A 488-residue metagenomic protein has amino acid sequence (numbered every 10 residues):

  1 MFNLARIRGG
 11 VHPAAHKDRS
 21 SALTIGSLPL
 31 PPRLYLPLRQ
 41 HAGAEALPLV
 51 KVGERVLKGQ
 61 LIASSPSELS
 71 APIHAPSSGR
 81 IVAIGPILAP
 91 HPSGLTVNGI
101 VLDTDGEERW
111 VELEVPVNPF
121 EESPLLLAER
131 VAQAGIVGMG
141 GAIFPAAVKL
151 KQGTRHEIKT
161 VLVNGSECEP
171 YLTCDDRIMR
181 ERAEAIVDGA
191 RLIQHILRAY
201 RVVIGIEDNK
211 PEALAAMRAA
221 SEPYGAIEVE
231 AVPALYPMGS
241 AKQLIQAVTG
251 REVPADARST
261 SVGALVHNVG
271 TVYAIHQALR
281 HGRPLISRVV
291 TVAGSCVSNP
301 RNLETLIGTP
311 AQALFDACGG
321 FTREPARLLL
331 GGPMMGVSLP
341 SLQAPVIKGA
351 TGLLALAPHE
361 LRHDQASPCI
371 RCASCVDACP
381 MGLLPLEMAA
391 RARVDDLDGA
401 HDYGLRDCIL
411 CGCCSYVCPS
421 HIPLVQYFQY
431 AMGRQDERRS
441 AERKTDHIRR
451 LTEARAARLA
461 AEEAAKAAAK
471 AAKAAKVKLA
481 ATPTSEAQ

Functional and structural regions predicted by a protein language model:
M1-L49, V101: N-terminal, Lys/Arg-enriched amphipathic/low-complexity engagement segments that precede the first folded domain
K51-S64, A83: Short, well-structured beta-strand-loop connectors
G79-I81: Conserved hydrophobic positions within beta-strands
A83, L88-F144, R155, P211: Acidic low-complexity segments
E108-W110, G138, V161-D175, C296: Gly-rich Lys/Arg/Thr-decorated short loops/hinges at beta-loop-alpha junctions or inter-strand turns that position
R180-H195: Histidine-anchored nucleotide/phosphate-binding helix
A199-A311, A317-T322, G332: Hydrophobic alpha-helical positions that pack around
A350-A366, S374-V376, P380-L459, A465-A468: Ferredoxin-type iron-sulfur electron-transfer modules in oxidoreductases and energy-metabolism complexes
